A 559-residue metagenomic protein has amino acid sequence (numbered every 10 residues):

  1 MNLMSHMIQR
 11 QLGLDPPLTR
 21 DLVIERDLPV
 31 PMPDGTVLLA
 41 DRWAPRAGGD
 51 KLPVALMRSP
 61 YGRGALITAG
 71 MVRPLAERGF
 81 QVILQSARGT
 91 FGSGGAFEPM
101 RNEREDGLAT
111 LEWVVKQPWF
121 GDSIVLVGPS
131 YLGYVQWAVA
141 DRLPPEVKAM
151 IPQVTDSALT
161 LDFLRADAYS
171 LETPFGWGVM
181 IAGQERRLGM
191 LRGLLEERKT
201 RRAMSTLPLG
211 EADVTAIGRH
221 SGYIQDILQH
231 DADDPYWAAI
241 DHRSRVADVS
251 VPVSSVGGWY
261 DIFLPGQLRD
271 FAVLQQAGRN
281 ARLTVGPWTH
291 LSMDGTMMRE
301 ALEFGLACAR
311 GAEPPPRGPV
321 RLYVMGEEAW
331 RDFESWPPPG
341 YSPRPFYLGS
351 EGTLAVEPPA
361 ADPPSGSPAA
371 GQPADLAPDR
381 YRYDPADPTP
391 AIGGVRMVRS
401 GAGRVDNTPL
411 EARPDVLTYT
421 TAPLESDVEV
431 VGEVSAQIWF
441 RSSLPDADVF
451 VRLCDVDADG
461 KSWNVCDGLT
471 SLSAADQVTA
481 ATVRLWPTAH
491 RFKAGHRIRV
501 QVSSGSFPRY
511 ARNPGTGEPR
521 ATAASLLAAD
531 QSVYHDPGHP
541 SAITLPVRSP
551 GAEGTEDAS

Functional and structural regions predicted by a protein language model:
L3-D15, I24-P29, Q276, R299 (+1 more regions): Glycine/threonine-rich phosphate-binding loop and adjacent beta-strand/alpha-helix elements that clamp
P33-P45: A short loop-to-beta-strand scaffold at the N-terminal edge of the catalytic core in hydrolase folds
P45-K116, L164, L171, R413 (+5 more regions): Cap/lid segment of the alpha/beta-hydrolase catalytic domain
P118-Y131: Alpha/beta-hydrolase fold nucleophile elbow
V127, Y134-R198, W259-I262, A277-C308: A catalytic-pocket lid/entrance helix-loop region that shapes and gates access to the active site across common
L209-R245, V251, I262: Mobile cap/lid helix-loop segments that gate and shape the active-site cleft of serine hydrolases
V249, S255-G257: Short beta-strand/loop motif that positions the catalytic acidic residue of the alpha/beta-hydrolase fold
I262-L268: Conserved alpha/beta-hydrolase "acid-adjacent" motif
